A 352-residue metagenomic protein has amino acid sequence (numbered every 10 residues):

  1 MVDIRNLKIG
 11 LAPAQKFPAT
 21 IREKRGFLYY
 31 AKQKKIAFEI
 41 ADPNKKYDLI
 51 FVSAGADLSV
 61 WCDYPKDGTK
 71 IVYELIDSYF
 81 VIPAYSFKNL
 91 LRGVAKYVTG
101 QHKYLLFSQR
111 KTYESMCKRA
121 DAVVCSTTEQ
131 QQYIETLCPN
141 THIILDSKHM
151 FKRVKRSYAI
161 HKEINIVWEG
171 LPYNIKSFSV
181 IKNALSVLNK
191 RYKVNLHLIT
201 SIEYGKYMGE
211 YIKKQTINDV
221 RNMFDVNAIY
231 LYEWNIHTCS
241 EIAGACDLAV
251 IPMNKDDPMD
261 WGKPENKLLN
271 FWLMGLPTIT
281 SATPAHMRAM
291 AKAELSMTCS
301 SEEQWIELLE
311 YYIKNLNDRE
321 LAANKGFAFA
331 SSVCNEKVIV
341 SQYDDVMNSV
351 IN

Functional and structural regions predicted by a protein language model:
M1-D57: N-terminal pre-catalytic "stem/leader" segment of glycosyltransferase-like enzymes
G10-K32, D146-R153, A159-G244: Conserved catalytic-core segment of nucleotide-activated headgroup transferases in glycan assembly
I50, K66-K96: Active-site proximal beta-strand in glycosyltransferases
G93-V123: Membrane-proximal helix-turn-helix segments that form the acceptor-binding/catalytic region of lipid-linked
K118-K155: Donor nucleotide-sugar binding/catalytic pocket of nucleotide-sugar-dependent glycosyltransferases
Y173-K176, Y230-G244, A249-L273, I279-R288: Nucleotide-sugar-dependent
K292-E303, Y311-N317: Conserved acidic donor-binding segment of nucleotide-sugar-dependent glycosyltransferases
K314-N348: A charged, aromatic-enriched C-terminal amphipathic alpha-helix characteristic of glycosyltransferases across folds
